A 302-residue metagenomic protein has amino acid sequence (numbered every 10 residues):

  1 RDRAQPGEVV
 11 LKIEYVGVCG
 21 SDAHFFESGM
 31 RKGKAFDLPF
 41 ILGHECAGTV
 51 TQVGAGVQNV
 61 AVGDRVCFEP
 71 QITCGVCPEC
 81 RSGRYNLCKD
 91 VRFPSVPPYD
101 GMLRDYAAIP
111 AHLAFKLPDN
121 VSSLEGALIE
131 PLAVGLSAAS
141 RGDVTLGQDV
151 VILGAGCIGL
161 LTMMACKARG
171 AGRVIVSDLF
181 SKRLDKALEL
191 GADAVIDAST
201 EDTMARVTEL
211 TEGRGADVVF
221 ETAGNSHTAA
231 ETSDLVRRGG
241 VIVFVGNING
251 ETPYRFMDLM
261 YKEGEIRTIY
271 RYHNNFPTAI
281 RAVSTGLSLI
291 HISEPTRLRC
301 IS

Functional and structural regions predicted by a protein language model:
D2-V16, R31-P78, P118-N120: Glycine-rich beta-strand-centered segment in the early N-terminal region that forms part of a ligand/cofactor-binding
C19, P70-F115: Cysteine-cluster motifs in flexible loop/terminal segments that predominantly coordinate metals
H112, V121-E201, A205: Mid-domain Rossmann-like dinucleotide-binding core that forms the NAD(H)/NADP(H) cofactor-binding site
M204-T208, N247-S293: C-terminal substrate-binding/catalytic core of Rossmann-like NAD(P)-dependent dehydrogenases/reductases
L210-V218: A glycine-rich helix->loop->beta "capping" turn within Rossmann-like NAD(P)(H)-dependent oxidoreductase domains
V236-R237: Helix-to-beta-strand junctions that scaffold the AdoMet/dcAdoMet cofactor pocket in Class I SAM-dependent enzymes
G240: Glycine-centered, small-residue-biased loops immediately flanking beta-strands in adenine/cofactor-binding cores
I290-S302: Single conserved hydrophobic/aromatic residue that forms the stacking wall/gate of nucleotide- or nucleobase-binding
